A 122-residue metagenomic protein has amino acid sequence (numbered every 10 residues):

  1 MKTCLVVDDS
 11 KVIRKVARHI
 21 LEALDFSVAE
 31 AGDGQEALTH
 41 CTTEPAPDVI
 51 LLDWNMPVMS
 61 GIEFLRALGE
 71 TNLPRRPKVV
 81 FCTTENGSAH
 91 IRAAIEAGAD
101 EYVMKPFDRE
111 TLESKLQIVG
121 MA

Functional and structural regions predicted by a protein language model:
K15-A23: Charged docking surfaces used in two-component/phosphorelay signaling
E30-V49: Acidic, metal-coordinating helix/loop segments flanking the phosphotransfer/catalytic sites of two-component signaling
D33-E36, S60-R66: Acidic catalytic/metal-coordinating carboxylates
M56: Receiver (REC) domain active-site loop signature in two-component systems and cognate sites in sensor histidine kinases
E63, N86-E101, S114: Alpha4 helix (beta4-alpha4-beta5 surface) of REC/receiver domains from two-component response regulators
F107-L116: C-terminal output helix
